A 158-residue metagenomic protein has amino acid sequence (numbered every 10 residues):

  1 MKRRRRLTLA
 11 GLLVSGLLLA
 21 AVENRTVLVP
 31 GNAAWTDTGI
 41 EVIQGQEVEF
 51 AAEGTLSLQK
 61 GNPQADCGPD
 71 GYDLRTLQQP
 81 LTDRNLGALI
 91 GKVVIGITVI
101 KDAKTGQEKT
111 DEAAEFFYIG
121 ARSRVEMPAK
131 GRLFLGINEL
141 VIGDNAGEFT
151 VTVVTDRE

Functional and structural regions predicted by a protein language model:
M1-L9: Bacterial N-terminal signal peptides that target proteins for export
A10-R25: Bacterial Sec-dependent signal peptides at the C-terminal "C-region" and cleavage site
A21-E158: Acidic, Ser/Thr/Pro
